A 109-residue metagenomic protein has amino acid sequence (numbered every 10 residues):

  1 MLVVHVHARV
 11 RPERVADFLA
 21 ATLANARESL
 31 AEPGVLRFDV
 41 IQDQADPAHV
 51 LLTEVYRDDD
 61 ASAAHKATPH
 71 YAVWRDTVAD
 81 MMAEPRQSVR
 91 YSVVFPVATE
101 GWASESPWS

Functional and structural regions predicted by a protein language model:
L2-R9, D39-K66, W108: Short, well-ordered beta-strand segments in beta-rich or mixed alpha/beta enzyme and ligand-binding folds
V10-F18: Short, surface-exposed ligand-recognition loops at beta-strand->loop->(often short) alpha-helix junctions that present
R14, A48, H70: Short phosphate-engaging motifs
A20, A24-L36, V55-R90: An amphipathic, aromatic/His-enriched active-site/gating alpha helix that lines ligand/cofactor pockets
V40-A48, D76-S109: Glycine-rich beta-strand-turn "strand-cap" elements at beta-sheet edges
